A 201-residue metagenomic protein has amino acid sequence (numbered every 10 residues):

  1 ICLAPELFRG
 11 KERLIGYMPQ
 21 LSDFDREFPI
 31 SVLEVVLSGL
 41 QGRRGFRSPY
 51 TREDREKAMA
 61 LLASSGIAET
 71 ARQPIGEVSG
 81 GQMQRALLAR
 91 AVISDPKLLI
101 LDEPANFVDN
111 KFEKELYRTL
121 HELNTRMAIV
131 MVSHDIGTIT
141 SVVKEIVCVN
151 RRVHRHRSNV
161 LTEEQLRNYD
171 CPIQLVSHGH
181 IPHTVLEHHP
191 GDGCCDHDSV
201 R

Functional and structural regions predicted by a protein language model:
L37, T51-T70: Conserved ABC ATPase "signature" region
P74-V78, Q82: Conserved ABC ATPase signature
L88-A89, L116: Hydrophobic anchor residue at the start of the ABC signature
L99-E103: Catalytic Walker B motif of ABC-type/P-loop ATPase nucleotide-binding domains
E113-T125: Helical segment within the ABC ATPase nucleotide-binding domain
K144-N159: H-loop (His-switch) and adjacent beta-strand-loop-beta switch element of ABC-type ATPase nucleotide-binding domains
V160-R201: ABC ATPase nucleotide-binding domains
